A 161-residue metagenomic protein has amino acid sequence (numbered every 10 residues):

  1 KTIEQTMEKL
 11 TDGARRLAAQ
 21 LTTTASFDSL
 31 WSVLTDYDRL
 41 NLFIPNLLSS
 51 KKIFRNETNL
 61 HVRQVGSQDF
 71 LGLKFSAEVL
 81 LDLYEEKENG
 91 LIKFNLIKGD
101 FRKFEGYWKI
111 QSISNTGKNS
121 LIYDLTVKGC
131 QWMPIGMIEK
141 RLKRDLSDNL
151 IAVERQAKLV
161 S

Functional and structural regions predicted by a protein language model:
K1-N59: Hydrophobic ligand-binding cavity/cleft-lining segments
L10, K51-K98, I151-V160: Glycine-rich portal/gate segments that line the openings of hydrophobic small-molecule binding cavities
A14-R16, E57-N59, S76, K103 (+1 more regions): A general secondary-structure signal for short beta-strands and their flanking turns/coil in non-transmembrane regions
A18-L21, S50-K52, A77-E85, E105-S112: Hydrophobic/aromatic beta-strand elements that line small-molecule binding cavities or substrate pockets in beta-rich
T22-S26, V65-D69, Y84-E86, I97 (+2 more regions): Solvent-exposed residues in well-ordered beta-strands and their adjoining turns, especially edge/terminal strands
S26-S32, F75, I138-D145, N149: Short amphipathic alpha-helical segments
S29-L34, L40, L83, L121-Y123 (+1 more regions): Hydrophobic pocket/interface hotspot
N95-R144, D148: Beta-strand/loop substructures that line and gate deep hydrophobic ligand-binding cavities in soluble
